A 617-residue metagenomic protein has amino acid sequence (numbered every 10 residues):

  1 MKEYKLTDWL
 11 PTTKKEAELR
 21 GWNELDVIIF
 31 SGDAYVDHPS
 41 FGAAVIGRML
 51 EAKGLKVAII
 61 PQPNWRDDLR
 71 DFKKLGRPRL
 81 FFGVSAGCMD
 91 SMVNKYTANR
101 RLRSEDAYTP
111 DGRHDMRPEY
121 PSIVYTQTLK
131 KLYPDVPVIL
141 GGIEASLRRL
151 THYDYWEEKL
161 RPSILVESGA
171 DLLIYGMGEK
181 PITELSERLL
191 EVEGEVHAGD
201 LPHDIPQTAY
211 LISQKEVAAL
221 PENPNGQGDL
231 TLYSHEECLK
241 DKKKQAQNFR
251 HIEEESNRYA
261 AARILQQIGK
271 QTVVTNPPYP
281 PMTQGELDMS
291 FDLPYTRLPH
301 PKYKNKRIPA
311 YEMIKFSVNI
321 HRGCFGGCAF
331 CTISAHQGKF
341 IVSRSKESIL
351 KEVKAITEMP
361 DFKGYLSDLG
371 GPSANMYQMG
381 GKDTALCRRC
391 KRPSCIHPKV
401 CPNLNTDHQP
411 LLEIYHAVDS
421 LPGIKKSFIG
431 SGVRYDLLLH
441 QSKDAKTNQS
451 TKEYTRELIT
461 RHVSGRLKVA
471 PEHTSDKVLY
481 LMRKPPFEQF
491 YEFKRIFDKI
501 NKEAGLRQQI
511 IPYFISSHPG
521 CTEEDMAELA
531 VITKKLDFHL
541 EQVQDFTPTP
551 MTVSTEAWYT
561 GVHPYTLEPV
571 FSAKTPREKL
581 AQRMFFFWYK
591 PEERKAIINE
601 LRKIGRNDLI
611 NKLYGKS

Functional and structural regions predicted by a protein language model:
K2-E24, A34, A246-S317: N-terminal [4Fe-4S]-dependent radical SAM core
V27-S31, K73, K304, Y311 (+5 more regions): Flexible, glycine-rich loop/tail regions that form catalytic "lids" or insertion modules at the edges of active sites
I29, V45, I59-I60, W65 (+2 more regions): Conserved SAM/AdoMet-binding glycine-rich loop
F30-Y35, K304-T332, Y365: N-terminal pre-triad scaffold of radical SAM enzymes
G42, P61-I268, T275-P280: Glycine-rich beta-alpha loop elements in corrinoid/cobalamin-binding modules across cobalamin-dependent enzymes
R66-D67, G199-N257, K270, Y279-M282 (+7 more regions): Terminal amphipathic helices with adjacent charged low-complexity linkers/tails
D90-N99, L147-R149, E179-E184, S213-A218 (+7 more regions): Flexible glycine/acidic-rich beta-alpha junction loops that bind and position SAM and/or redox cofactors in anaerobic
D171, S290, C324, C328 (+4 more regions): Conserved, mostly hydrophobic/aromatic
